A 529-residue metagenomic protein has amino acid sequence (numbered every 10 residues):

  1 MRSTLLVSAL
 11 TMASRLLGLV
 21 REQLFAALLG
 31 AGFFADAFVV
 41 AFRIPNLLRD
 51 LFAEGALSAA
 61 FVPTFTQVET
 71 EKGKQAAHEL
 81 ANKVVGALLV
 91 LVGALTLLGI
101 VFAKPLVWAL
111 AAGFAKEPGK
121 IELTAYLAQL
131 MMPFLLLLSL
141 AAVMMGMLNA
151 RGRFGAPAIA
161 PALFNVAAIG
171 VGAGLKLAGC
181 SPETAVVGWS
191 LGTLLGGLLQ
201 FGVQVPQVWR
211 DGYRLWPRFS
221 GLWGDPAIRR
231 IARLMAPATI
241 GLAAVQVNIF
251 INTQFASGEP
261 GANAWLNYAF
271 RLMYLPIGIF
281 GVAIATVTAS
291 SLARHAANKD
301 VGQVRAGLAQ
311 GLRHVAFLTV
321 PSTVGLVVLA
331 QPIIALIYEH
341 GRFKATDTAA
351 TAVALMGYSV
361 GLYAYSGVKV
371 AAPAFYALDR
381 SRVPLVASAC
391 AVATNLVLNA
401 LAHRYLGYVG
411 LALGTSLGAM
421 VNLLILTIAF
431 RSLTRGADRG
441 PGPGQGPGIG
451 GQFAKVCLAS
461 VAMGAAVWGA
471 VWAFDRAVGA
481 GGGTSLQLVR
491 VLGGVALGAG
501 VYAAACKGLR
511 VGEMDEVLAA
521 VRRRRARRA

Functional and structural regions predicted by a protein language model:
M1-A529: Membrane-embedded alpha-helical bundles of multi-pass transporters/translocases, especially carrier/permease families
